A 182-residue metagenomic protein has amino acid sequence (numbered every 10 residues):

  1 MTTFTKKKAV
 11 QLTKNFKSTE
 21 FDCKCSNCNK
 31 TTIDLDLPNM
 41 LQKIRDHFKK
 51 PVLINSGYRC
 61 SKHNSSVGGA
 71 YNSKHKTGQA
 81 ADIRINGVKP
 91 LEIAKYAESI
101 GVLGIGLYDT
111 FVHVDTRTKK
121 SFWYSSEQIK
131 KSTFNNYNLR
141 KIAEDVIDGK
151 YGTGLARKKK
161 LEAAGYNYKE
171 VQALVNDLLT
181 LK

Functional and structural regions predicted by a protein language model:
M1-R45, T118: Extracytoplasmic cell-surface/polysaccharide-interacting catalytic and binding patches
I33-M40, K89, I93, N138-I142 (+4 more regions): Stable alpha-helical elements in mature extracytoplasmic
Q42-G68: Extended, low-complexity, intrinsically disordered C-terminal regulatory tails of eukaryotic serine/threonine kinases
S66-K76, K150-Y151: Short, flexible, solvent-exposed loop/turn segments with mixed acidic/basic and small polar residues
N72-A81, I85-R140: Catalytic cores and adjacent binding grooves of peptidoglycan-active enzymes
T133-F134, E162-K182: Repeat-associated, polar segments at repeat-unit boundaries in modular proteins
N135-Y151, D177-K182: Disulfide-bonded cysteine-rich modules in secreted/extracellular proteins, activating on the conserved Cys frameworks
I147-K158, Y168: Extracytoplasmic Gram-positive cell-surface binding/anchoring modules and repeats
